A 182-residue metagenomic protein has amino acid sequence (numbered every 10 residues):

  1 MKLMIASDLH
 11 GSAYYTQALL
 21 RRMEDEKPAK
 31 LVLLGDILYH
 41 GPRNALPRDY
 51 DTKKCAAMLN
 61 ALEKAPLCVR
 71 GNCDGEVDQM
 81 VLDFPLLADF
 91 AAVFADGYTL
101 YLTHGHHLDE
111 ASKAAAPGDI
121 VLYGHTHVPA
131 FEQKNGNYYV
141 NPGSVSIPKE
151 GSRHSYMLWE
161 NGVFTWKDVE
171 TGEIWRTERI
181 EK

Functional and structural regions predicted by a protein language model:
K2, K27-K30, K53-K54, K64 (+5 more regions): Context-gated lysine
K2-A95: Core catalytic region of metal-dependent phosphoesterases/phosphodiesterases, especially metallo-beta-lactamase-like
L3, Q17-R21, L158-E160, E170-K182: Catalytic phosphate/metal-binding cores of nucleic-acid and nucleotide-processing enzymes, i.e., regions that mediate
F84, A88, D96-Y101, H106-W175: Conserved beta-sheet core of the metallophosphoesterase superfamily
